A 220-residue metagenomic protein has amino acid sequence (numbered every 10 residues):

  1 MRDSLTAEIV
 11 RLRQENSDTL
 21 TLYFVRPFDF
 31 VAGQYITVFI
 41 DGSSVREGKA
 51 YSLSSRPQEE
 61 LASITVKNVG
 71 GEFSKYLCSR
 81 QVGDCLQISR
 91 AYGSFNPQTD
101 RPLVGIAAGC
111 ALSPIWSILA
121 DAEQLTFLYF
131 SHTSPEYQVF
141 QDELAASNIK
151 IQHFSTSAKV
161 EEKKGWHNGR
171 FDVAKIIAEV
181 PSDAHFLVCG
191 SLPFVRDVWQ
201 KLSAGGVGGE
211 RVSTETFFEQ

Functional and structural regions predicted by a protein language model:
R2-D84, H132-S134, S157: Ferredoxin-reductase
E72-Q220: FNR/FR-type flavoprotein reductase catalytic core
